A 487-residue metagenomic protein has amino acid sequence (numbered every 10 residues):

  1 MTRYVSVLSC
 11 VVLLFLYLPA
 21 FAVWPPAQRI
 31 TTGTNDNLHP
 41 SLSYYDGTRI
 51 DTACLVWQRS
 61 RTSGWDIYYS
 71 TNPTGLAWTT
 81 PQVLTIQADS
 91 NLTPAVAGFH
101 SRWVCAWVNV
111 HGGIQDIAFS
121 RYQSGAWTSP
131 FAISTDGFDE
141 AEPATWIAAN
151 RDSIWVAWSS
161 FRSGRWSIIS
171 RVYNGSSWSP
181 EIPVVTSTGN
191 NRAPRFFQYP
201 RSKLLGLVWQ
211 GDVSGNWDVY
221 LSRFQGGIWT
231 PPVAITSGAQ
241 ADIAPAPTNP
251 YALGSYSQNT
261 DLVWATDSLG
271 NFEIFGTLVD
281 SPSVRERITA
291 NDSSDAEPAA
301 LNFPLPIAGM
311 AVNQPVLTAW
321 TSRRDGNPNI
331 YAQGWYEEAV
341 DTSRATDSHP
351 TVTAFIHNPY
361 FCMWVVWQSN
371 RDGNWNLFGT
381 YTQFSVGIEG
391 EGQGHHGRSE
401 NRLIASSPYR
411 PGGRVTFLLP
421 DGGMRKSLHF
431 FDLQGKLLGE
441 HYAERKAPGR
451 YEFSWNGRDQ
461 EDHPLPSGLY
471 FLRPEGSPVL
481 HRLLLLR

Functional and structural regions predicted by a protein language model:
M1-S9: Bacterial N-terminal signal peptides that target proteins for export
Y17-P19: N-terminal signal peptide c-region/cleavage motif recognized by signal peptidases
A22-S385: Extracellular, repeat-based ectodomains that mediate carbohydrate processing or recognition
T382-R414, D421-G422, L438, H481 (+1 more regions): Residue-level detector of functionally pivotal "anchor" positions at catalytic/ligand-binding pockets or at interdomain
G412-G413, S454, E461-R487: C-terminal tail/sorting-segment detector
P420-R425, S477: Short proline/glycine-enriched turn/loop motifs at strand-loop junctions of beta-rich domains
F431-L438, Y470: Short, glycine-anchored, charge-dense loop/turn motifs used at functional sites
G449-F453: Short strand-edge motifs at loop-to-beta-strand transitions and within beta-strands of extracellular beta-rich domains
